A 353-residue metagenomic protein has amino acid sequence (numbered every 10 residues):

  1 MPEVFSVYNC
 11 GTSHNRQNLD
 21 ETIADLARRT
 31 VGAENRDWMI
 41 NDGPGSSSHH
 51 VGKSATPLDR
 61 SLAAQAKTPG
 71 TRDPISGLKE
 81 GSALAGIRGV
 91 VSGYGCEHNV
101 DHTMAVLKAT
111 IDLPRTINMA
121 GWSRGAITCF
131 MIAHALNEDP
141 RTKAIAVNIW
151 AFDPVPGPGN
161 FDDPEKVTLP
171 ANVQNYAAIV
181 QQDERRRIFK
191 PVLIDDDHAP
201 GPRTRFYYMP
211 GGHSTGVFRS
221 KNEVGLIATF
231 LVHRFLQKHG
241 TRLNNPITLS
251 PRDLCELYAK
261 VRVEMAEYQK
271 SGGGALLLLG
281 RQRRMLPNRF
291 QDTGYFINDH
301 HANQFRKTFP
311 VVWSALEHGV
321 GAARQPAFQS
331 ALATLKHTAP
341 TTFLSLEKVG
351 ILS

Functional and structural regions predicted by a protein language model:
M1-S353: Active-site- or binding-pocket-proximal scaffold segments within functional domains
